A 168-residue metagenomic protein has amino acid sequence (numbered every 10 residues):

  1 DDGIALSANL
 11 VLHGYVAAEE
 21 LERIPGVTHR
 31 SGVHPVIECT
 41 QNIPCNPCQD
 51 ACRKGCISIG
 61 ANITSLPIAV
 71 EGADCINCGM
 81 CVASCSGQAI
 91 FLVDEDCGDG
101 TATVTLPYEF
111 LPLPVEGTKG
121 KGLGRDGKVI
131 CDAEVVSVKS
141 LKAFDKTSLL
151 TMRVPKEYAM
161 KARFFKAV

Functional and structural regions predicted by a protein language model:
D1, P47-T64, M80-D96: Iron-sulfur cluster-binding cysteine motifs and their immediate structural context in ferredoxin-like electron-transfer
D1-G60: Ferredoxin-type iron-sulfur electron-transfer modules and their immediate structural context
A89, G124-I130: Short, charged beta-turn/beta-strand-edge "cap" motif at the junction between a beta-strand and an adjacent loop
C97-P107: Short, structured beta-strand/loop micro-motifs enriched in basic residues and often containing a Trp
P112-V115: Short, well-ordered loop/turn sites that connect or cap secondary structure elements
K128-K142: Short beta-strand-centered aromatic/proline hotspots
S140-V154: Short, solvent-exposed secondary-structure boundary/capping segments
